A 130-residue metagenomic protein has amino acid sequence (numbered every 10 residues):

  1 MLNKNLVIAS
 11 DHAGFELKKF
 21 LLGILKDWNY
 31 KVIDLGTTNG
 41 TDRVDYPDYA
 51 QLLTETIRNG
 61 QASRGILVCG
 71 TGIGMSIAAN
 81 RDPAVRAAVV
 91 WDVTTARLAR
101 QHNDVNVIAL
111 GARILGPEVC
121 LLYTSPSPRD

Functional and structural regions predicted by a protein language model:
N5-F20: N-terminal beta1-alpha1 ligand-phosphate binding loop
I24-K31: Short helix-loop-beta junction
K31-D42: A short beta-strand-loop structural module common to alpha/beta enzyme folds
G40, T94-L98, L115-P117: Short gly/pro/ser/thr-enriched loop/turn and capping motifs at secondary-structure boundaries
D42-R58, A96: Glycine-rich oxoanion-binding loops at beta->alpha junctions
L53-A88: Helix-adjacent hinge/juxtasegments
D82-G111: Short, acidic/small-residue loops that bind anionic groups at enzyme active sites
Y123-D130: Conserved small/polar residues in nucleotide/adenosyl-binding loops
